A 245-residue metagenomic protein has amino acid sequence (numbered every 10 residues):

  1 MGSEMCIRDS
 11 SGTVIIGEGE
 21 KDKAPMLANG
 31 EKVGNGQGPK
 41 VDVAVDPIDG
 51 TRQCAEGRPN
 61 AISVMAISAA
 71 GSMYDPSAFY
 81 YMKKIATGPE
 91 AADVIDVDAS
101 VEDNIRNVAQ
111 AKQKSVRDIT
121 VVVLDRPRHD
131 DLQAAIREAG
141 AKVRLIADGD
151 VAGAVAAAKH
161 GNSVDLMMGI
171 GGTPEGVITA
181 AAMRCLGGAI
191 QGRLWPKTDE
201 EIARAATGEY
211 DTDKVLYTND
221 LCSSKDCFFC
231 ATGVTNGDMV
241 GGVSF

Functional and structural regions predicted by a protein language model:
G2-I7: Short, small-residue-biased leader/transition segments that mark boundaries at the very start of proteins
R8-G34: Translation machinery proteins
V14-E18, V43-V45, C54-E56, D75-P76 (+4 more regions): General beta-strand structural signal in soluble alpha/beta enzymes
E20-D22, R128, A147-A154: Short acidic loop-to-helix transition motifs that present clustered carboxylates
G38-D49, Q53-M73: DPxDG-like acidic metal-binding loop motif
A69-L145, E209-Y210, G237-G242: Acidic beta-strand-loop-alpha-helix segment within the catalytic core of divalent metal-dependent phosphate-processing
T87-D93, C185-G188, G192-F245: Anaerobic metallocofactor- and corrinoid-dependent redox/one-carbon enzyme cores, especially those from methanogenesis
A141-V151, V164-L166, G171, E175-T207: Gly/Ser/Thr-rich active-site loops/lids in small-molecule metabolic enzymes that frequently grip phosphoryl groups
